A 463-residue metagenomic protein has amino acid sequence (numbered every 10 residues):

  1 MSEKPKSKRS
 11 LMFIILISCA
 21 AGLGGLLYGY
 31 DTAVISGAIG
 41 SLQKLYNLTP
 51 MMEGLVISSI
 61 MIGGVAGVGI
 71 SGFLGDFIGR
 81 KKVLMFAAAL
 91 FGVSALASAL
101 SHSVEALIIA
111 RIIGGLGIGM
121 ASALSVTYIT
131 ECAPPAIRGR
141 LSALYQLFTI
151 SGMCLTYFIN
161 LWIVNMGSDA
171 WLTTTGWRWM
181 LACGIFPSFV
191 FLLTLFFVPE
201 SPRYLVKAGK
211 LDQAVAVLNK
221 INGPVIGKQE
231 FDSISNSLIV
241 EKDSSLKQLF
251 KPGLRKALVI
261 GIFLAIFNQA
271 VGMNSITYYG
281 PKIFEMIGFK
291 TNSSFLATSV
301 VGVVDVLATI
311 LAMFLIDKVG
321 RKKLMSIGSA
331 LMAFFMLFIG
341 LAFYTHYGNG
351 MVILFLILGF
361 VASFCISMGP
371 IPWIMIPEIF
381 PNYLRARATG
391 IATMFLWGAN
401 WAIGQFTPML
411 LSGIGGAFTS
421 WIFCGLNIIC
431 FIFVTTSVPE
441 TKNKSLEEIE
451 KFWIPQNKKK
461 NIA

Functional and structural regions predicted by a protein language model:
S2-Q213, V217-N219, I239-A463: Alpha-helical transmembrane bundle of multi-pass membrane proteins
N222-G223: Short helix/loop segments within enzyme catalytic domains that coordinate or immediately flank catalytic cofactors
G227-N236: Short, well-structured alpha-helical segments
